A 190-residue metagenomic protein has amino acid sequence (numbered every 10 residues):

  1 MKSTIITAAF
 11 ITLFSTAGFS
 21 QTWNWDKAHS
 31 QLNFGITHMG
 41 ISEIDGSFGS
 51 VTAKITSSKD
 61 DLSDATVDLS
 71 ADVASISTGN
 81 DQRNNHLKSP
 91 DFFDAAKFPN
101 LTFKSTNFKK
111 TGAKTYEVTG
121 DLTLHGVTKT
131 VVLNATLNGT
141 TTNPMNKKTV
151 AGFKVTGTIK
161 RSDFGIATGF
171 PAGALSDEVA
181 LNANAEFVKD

Functional and structural regions predicted by a protein language model:
M1-A8: Positively charged n-region of N-terminal signal peptides that target proteins for export
I11-T12: Repetitive helical segments and hydrophobic/amphipathic motifs
S15-A17: N-terminal signal peptide c-region/cleavage motif recognized by signal peptidases
F19-D190: Low-complexity, acidic/polar, glycine-enriched regions of mature
